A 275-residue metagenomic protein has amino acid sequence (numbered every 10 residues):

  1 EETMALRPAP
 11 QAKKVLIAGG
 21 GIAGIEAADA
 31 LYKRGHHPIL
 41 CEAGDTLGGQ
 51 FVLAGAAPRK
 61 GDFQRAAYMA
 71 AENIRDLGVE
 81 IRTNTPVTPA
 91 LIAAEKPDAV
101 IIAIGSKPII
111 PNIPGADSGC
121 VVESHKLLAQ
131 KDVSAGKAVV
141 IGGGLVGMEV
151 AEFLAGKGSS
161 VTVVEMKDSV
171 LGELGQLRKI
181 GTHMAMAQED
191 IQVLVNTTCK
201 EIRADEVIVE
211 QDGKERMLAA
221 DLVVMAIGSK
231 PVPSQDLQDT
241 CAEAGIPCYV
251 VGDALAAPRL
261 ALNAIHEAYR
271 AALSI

Functional and structural regions predicted by a protein language model:
E1-A9: Ferredoxin-type iron-sulfur electron-transfer modules in oxidoreductases and energy-metabolism complexes
P8-L47, R82-K96, A103-C120, S124-Q176 (+2 more regions): Rossmann-like dinucleotide/flavin-binding elements
G49-P97, G172-T198, D205: N-terminal Rossmann-like dinucleotide/flavin-binding domain of flavoprotein oxidoreductases that bind FAD/FMN
I102-A103, L194: Short, conserved beta-strand edge motifs with alternating hydrophobic and charged residues
Q192, K200, R216-L218: Residues that recognize and position ribonucleotide moieties
E201-I202, V250: Generic beta-strand structural signal
I202-D205, L222: Short, solvent-exposed coil/turn segments at beta-strand boundaries
